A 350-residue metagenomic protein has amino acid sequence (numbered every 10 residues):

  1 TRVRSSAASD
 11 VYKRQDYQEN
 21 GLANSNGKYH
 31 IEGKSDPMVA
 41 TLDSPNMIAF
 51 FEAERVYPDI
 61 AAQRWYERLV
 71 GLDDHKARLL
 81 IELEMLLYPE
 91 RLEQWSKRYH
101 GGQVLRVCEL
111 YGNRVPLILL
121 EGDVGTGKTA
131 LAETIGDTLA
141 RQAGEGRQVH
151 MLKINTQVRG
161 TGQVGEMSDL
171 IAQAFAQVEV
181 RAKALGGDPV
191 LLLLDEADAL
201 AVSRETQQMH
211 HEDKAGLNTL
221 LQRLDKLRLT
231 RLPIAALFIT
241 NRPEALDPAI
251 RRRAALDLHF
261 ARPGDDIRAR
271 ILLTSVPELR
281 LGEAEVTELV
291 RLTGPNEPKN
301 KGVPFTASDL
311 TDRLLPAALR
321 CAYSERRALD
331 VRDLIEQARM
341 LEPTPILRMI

Functional and structural regions predicted by a protein language model:
T1-Q15: Single conserved hydrophobic/aromatic residue that forms the stacking wall/gate of nucleotide- or nucleobase-binding
S6-A8, L80, L87, L92-E288: Walker A/P-loop NTP-binding motif of AAA+ ATPase domains
R14-R68, D265-I350: C-terminal alpha-helical "lid" subdomain
E52-E90: Charged, amphipathic alpha-helical linker segments immediately N-terminal to NTP-binding catalytic cores
L69-D73, H210-D213, T240, N300-S308: Conserved phosphate/pyrophosphate-binding and hydrolysis machinery centered on Walker-type P-loop NTPases, extending
H75-R78, L131, D309, R313: Residue-level detector of well-ordered alpha-helical segments, enriched for hydrophobic/aromatic packing positions
